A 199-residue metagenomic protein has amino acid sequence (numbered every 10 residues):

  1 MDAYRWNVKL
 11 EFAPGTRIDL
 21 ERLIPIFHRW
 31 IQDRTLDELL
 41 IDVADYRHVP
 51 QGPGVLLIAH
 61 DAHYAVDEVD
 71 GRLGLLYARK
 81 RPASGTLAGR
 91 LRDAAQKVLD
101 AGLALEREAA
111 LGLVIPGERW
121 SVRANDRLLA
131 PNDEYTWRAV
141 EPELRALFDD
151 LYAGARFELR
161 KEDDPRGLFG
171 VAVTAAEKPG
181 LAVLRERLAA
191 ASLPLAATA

Functional and structural regions predicted by a protein language model:
M1, L57, V66, L113 (+1 more regions): Sterically constrained small-residue positions within well-ordered secondary structures of folded domains
M1-Y46, L128-A199: C-terminal interaction module
D2-E11, V69-S84, I115-D126, P165-A172: Glycine-rich, often proline-containing surface loops adjacent to acidic residues and nearby aromatics that form
L39-L56, A88-D100: Short charge-dense sequence patches
R47-G54, L105-E106, R119, K161-L168: Noncatalytic linker/hinge segments flanking ATPase motor cores
P50-R81: A glycine-rich, hydrophobic loop/mini-helix early in the fold
H60, L105-A109, L151-F157: Short amphipathic beta-strand starts and helix->beta connectors
P82-S121, N125: Surface-exposed beta-loop interaction hotspot
